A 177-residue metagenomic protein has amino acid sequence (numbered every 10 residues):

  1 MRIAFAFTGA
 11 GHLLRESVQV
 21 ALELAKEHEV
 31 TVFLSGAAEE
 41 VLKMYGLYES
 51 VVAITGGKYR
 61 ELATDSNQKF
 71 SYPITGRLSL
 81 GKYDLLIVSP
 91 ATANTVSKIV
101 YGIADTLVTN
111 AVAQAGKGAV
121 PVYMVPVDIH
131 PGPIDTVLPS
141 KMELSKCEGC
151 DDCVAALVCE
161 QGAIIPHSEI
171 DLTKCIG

Functional and structural regions predicted by a protein language model:
M1-L138, E143, E148, V158-G177: A cross-family phosphate/adenosyl-ligand binding-site feature
